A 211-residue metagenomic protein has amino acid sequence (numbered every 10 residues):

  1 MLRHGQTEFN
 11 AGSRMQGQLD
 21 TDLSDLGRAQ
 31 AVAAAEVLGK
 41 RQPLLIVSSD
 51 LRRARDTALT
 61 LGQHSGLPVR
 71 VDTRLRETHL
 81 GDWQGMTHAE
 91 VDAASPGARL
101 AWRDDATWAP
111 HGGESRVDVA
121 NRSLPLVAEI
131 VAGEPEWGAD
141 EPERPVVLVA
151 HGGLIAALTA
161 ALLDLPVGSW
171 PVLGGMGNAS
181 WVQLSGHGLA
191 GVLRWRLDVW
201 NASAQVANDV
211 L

Functional and structural regions predicted by a protein language model:
H4, H151: Short, conserved phosphate/pyrophosphate- and ester-handling motifs at nucleotide-, phospho-/glycolipid
Q6-L61, T107-L124: Loop-to-helix element that buttresses phosphate recognition and phosphoryl-transfer chemistry
V32-R99: Phosphate-coordination/substrate-recognition cap region in phosphate-metabolizing enzymes
P43-D50, W137-E141, P145-V149: Short glycine-rich phosphate-binding loop at a beta-alpha junction
T60, A157-A161: Active-site signature of alpha/beta-hydrolase-fold catalytic machinery across serine- and Asp/Cys-nucleophile hydrolases
T78-E90, A132, E136-R144, A160-L211: Acidic, low-complexity terminal tails and accessory targeting/binding regions of phosphate-metabolizing enzymes
A101-P110, A204-L211: Extended, charge-rich low-complexity interaction segments
G152-A156: GST superfamily/GST-like fold recognition
